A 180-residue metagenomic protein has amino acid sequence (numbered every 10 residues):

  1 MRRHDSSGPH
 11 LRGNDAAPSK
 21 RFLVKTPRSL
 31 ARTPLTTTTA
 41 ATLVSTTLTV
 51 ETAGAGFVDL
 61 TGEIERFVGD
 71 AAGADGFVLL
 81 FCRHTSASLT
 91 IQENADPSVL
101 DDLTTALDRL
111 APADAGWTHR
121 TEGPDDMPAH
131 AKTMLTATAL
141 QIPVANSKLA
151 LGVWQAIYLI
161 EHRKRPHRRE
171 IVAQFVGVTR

Functional and structural regions predicted by a protein language model:
R2-H4, H10, K20-R180: Active-site histidine-anchored catalytic micro-motif
A16-A17: N-terminal low-complexity segments that are often proline-rich with Ser/Thr-Pro
